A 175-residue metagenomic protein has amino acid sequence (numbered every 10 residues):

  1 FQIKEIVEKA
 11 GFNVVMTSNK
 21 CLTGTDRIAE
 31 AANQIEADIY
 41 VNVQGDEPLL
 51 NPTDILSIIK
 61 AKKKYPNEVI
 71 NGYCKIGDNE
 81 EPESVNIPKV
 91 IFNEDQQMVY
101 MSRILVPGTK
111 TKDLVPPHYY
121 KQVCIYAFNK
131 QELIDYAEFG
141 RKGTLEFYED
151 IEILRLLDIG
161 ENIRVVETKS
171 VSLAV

Functional and structural regions predicted by a protein language model:
F1, C21, I76, S170-S172: Conserved beta-strand edge residues that scaffold enzyme active sites
Q2-V43, E47-K60: Short phosphate-binding loop-to-helix
N13, Q97, N162-R164: Conserved beta-strand segments of alpha/beta enzyme cores
M16, N42, N71, Y100 (+1 more regions): Structural signal for conserved beta-strand scaffold positions within catalytic alpha/beta enzyme cores
A37, K64-N67, E161: Short, high-confidence coil segments that cap the C-terminus of an alpha-helix and link into the following beta-strand
P52-F139: Conserved core of the sugar-phosphate nucleotidyltransferase
V115-V175: Conserved alpha/beta core of the MobA/IspD/sugar-nucleotide pyrophosphorylase nucleotidyltransferase superfamily
